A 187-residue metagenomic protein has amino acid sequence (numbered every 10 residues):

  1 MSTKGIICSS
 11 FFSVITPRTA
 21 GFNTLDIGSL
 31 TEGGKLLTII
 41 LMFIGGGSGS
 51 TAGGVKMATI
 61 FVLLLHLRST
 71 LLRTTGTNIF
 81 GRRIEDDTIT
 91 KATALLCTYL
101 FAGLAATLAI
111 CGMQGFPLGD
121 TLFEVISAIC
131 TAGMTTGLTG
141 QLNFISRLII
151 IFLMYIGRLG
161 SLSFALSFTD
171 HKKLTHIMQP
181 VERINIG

Functional and structural regions predicted by a protein language model:
M1-G187: Membrane-proximal intracellular helices of multi-pass ion channels
